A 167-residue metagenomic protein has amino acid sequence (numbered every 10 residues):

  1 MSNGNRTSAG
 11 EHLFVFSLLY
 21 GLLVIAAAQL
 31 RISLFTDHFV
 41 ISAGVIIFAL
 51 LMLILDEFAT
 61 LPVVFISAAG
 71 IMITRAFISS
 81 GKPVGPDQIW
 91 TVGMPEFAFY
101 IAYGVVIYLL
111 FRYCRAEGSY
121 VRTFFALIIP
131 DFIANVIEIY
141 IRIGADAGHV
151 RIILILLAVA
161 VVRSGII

Functional and structural regions predicted by a protein language model:
M1-I54: Hydrophobic transmembrane alpha-helices
S2, R6, F65, A145 (+1 more regions): Juxtamembrane loop-helix boundary motifs flanking transmembrane segments in multi-pass membrane proteins
S2-G10, I54-F58, L110-T123: Membrane-interface helix-boundary motifs at transmembrane edges
I32-F39, S79-S80, P86-I167: Membrane-embedded alpha-helical hairpins and interfacial helices in multi-pass inner-membrane proteins
I46-L53, I71-T74, F99-Y108: Alpha-helical transmembrane segments and their membrane-interface exit regions
L50-A59, I73-P83, N135-Y140: Juxtamembrane membrane-interface segments at transmembrane alpha-helix termini
P62-M72: Small-polar-interrupted transmembrane alpha-helices in polytopic inner-membrane proteins
